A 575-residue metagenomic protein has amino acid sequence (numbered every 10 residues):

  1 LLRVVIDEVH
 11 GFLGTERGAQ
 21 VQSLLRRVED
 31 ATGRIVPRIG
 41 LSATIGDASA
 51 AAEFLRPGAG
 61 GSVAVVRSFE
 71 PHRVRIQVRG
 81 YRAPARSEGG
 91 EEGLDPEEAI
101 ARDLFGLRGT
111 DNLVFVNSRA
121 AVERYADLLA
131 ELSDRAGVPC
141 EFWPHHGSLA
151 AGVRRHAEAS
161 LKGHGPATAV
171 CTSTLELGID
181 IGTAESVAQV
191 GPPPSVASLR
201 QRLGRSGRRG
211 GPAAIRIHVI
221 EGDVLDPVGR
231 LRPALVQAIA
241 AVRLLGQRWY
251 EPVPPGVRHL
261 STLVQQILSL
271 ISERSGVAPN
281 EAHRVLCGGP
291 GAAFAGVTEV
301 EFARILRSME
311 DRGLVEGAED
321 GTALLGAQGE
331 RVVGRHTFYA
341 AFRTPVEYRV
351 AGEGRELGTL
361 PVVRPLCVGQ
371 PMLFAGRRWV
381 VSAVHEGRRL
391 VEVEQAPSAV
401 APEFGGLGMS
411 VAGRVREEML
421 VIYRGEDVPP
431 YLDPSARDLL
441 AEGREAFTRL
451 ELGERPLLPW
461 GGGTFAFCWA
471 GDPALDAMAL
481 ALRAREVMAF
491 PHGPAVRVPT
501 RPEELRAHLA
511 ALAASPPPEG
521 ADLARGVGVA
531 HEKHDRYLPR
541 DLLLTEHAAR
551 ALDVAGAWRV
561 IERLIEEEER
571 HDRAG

Functional and structural regions predicted by a protein language model:
L1-R274, N280-L325: Helicase motor core with emphasis on the C-terminal RecA-like subdomain
V65-F69, G147, I217-H218, E486-E503 (+1 more regions): A generic structural motif
E97-I100, L161-K162, T168-T172, E301-S308 (+2 more regions): Phosphate-interacting basic helix/loop segments used at nucleotide- and nucleic-acid interfaces
L177, G291-A292, V380, R389-L390 (+1 more regions): Short beta-strands and strand-coil junctions in structured, solvent-facing domains, enriched
P212-A214, Q247, P345, H385-L458 (+1 more regions): Terminal, basic amphipathic appendages of nucleotide-handling enzymes
W249-R378, A383-V384, P459-W469, P473 (+1 more regions): C-terminal accessory/connector segments of nucleic-acid motor ATPases
A323, R389-E394, F490-A507: A generic structural motif
A441-E503: C-terminal accessory regions
